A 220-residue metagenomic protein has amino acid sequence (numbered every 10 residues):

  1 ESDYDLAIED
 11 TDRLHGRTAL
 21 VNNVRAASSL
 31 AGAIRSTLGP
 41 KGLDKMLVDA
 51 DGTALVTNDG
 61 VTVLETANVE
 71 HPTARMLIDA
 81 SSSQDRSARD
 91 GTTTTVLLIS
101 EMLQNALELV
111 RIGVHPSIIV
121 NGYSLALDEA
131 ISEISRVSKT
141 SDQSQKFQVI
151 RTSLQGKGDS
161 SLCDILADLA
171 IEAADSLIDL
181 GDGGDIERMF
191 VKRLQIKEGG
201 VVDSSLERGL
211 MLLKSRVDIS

Functional and structural regions predicted by a protein language model:
D3, T66, D128-S220: Long, structured protein-protein interaction/assembly regions in large complexes
D3-V21: N-terminal BTB/POZ boundary and linker segment
T11-H15, V61-E65, S83, L107 (+2 more regions): Short beta-alpha connecting loops at secondary-structure transitions that line or flank enzyme active sites
L20, T92-V96, V120-Y123, S160-D164: Conserved phosphate/pyrophosphate-binding and hydrolysis machinery centered on Walker-type P-loop NTPases, extending
L20-E101: N-terminal cofactor/phosphate-binding cores enriched in small/glycine residues, especially glycine-rich loops such as
A31-A33, A88, I118, S144-Q145 (+1 more regions): Tubulin/FtsZ superfamily GTPase core signature
A33, A80-S83, E101-N105, L109 (+3 more regions): Generic, well-ordered alpha-helical scaffold segments in large soluble proteins
L103-Q143: Hydrophobic or amphipathic alpha-helical targeting/insertion segments
